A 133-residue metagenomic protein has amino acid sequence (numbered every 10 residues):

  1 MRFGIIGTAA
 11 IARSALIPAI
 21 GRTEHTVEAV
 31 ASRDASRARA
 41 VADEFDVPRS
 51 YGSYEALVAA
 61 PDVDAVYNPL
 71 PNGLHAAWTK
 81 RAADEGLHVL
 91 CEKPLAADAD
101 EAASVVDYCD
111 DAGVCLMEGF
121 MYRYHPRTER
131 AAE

Functional and structural regions predicted by a protein language model:
M1-F45: N-terminal Rossmann-like dinucleotide-binding module
I11-A12, L74, A97, R123: Glycine-/small-residue-rich active-site loops that bind phosphorylated ligands and cofactors
I17, R39, Y54-V58, A132: Short hydrophobic/charged patches on amphipathic alpha-helices used for structural packing and interfaces
V27-E28, V89, L116: Hydrophobic/aromatic residues located in beta-strands of well-ordered beta-sheets within soluble catalytic
P48-Y108: Beta-loop-alpha module in the N-terminal Rossmann-like domain of NAD(P)-dependent dehydrogenases, especially those
A97-E133: A contiguous active-site-proximal alpha/beta segment in oxidoreductase catalytic domains
